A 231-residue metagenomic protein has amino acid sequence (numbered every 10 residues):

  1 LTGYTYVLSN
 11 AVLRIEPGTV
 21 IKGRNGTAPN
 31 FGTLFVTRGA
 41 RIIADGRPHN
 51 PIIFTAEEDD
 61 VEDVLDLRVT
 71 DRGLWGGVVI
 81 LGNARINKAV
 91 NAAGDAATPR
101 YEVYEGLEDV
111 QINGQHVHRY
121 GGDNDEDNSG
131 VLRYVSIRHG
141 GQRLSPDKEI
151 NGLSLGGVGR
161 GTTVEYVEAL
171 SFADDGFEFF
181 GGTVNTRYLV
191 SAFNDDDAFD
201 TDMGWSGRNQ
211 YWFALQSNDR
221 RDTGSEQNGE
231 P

Functional and structural regions predicted by a protein language model:
L1-P231: Beta-strand/loop edge motif enriched in small/polar residues
